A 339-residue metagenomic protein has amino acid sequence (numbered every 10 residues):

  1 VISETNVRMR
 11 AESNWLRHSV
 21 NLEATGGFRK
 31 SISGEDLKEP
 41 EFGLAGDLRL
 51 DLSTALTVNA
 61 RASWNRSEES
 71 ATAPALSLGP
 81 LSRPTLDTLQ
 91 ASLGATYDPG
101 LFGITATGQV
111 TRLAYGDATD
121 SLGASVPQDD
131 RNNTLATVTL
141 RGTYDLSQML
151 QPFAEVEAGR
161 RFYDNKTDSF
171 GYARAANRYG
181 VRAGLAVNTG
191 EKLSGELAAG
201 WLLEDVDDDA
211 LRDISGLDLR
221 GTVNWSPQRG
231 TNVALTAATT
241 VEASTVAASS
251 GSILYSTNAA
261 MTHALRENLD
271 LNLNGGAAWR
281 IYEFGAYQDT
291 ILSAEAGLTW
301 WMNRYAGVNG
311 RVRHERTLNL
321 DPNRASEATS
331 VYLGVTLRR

Functional and structural regions predicted by a protein language model:
V1-R339: Gram-negative and organellar
